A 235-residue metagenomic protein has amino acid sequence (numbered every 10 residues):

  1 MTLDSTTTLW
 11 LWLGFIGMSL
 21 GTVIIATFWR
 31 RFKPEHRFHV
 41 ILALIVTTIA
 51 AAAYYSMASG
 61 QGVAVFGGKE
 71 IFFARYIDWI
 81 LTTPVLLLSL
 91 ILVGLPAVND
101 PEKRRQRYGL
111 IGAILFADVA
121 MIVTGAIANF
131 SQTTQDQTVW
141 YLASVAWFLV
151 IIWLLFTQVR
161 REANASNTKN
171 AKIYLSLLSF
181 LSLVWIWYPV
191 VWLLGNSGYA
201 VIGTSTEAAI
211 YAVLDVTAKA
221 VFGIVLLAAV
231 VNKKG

Functional and structural regions predicted by a protein language model:
M1-L20: Hydrophobic transmembrane alpha-helical segments in integral membrane proteins
T2-T6, G68-I80, E207-V213: Short aromatic-rich membrane-water interface segments that cap or initiate transmembrane helices in multi-pass membrane
G17, H39-G60, V184-L193: Hydrophobic alpha-helical transmembrane segments of multi-pass membrane proteins
L20-T27, V123-A128, W147-T168, V191-L194: Alpha-helical transmembrane segments in multipass membrane proteins, preferentially the mid-helix core
I24-W29, A58, Y76-A113, V119-F130 (+2 more regions): Internal transmembrane alpha-helix with an interfacial aromatic "cap," most often the third helix
A52-R75, N129: Helix-loop junctions on the outward
R105-L110, T138-Y141, Q158-L183: Membrane-helix boundary/juxtamembrane motif in polytopic membrane proteins
W153-Q158, S176-G235: C-terminal transmembrane-bundle signature of multipass membrane proteins, characterized by strong activation on
